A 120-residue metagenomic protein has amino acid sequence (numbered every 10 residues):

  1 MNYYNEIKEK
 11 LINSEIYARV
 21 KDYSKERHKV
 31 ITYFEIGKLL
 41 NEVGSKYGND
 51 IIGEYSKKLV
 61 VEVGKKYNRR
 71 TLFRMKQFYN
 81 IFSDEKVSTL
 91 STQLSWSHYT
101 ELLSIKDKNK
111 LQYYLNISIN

Functional and structural regions predicted by a protein language model:
M1-N120: Basic, low-complexity intrinsically disordered segments
